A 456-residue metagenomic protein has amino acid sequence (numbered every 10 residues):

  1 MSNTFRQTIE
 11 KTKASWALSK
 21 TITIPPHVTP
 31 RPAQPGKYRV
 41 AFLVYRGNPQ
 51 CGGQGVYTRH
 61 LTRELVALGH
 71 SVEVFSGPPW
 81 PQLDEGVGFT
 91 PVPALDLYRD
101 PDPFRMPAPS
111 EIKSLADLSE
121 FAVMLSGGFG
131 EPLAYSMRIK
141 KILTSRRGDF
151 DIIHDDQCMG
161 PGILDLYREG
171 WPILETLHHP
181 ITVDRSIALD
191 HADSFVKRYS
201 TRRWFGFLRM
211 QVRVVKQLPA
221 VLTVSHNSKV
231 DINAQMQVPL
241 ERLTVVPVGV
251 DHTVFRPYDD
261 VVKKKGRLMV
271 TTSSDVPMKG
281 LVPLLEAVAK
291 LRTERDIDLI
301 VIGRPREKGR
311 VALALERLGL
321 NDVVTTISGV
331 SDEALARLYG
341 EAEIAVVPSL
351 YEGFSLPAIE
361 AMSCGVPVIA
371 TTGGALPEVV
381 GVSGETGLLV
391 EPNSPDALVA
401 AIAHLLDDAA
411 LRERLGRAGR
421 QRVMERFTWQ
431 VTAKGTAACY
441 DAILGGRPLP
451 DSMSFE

Functional and structural regions predicted by a protein language model:
S2-L18, P25-K37, F75-R138: A conserved catalytic-core segment of Leloir-type glycosyltransferases
D102-G127, Y167-V212: Acceptor-binding helix/loop patch of EC 2.4 sugar-transfer enzymes, predominantly nucleotide-sugar-dependent
N227, G249: Carbohydrate-associated surface elements
V261-V288: Conserved donor-binding/catalytic core segment of Leloir-type glycosyltransferases
V311-E333: Nucleotide-activated donor-binding/catalytic signature segment of Leloir-type glycosyltransferases, i.e., the conserved
L350: Aromatic "clamp/platform" in nucleotide-sugar-dependent glycosyltransferases that forms part of the donor/acceptor
P367-A370: Short hydrophobic beta-strand element within catalytic cores of glycosyltransferases and related nucleotide-activated
V382-S383, L388-P395, H404-A409: Conserved acidic donor-binding segment of nucleotide-sugar-dependent glycosyltransferases
